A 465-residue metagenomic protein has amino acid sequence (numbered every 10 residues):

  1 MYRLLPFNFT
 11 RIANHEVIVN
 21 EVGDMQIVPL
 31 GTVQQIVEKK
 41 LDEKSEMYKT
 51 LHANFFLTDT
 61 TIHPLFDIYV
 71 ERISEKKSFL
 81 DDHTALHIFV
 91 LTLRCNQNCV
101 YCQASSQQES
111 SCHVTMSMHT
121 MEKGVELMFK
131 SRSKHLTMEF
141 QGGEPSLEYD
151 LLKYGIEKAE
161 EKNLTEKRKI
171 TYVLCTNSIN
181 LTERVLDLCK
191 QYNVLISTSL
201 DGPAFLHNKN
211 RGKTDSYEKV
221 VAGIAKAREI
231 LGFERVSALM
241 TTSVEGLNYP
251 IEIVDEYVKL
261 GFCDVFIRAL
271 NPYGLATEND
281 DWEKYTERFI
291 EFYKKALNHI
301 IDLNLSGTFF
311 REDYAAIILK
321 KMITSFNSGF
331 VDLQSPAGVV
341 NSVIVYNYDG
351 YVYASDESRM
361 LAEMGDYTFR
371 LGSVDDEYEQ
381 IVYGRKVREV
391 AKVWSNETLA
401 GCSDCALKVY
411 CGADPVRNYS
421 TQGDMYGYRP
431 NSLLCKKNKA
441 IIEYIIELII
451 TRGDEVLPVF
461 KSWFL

Functional and structural regions predicted by a protein language model:
L4-Q26, M47-I88: N-terminal [4Fe-4S]-dependent radical SAM core
I12, A337-V340: Short, small/polar residue-rich loop motifs at catalytic or cofactor-binding pockets
D81-H119: Canonical Radical SAM [4Fe-4S] cluster-binding loop centered on the CxxxCxxC motif and its immediate flanking residues
R94-A104, A354-D356, L399-R417, K437: Local cysteine-cluster metal-coordination motifs and their immediate loop/turn environment, predominantly Fe-S cluster
M121-E126, K130-Q141, E148-K284: Radical SAM/AdoMet-radical enzyme domain recognition
V125-Q141, R429-L465: Short Fe-S-cluster ligation motifs
I251-L333: Long, K/E/R/D-enriched contiguous segments that form extended
E287-T324, E357-D404: C-terminal accessory region of radical SAM enzymes
